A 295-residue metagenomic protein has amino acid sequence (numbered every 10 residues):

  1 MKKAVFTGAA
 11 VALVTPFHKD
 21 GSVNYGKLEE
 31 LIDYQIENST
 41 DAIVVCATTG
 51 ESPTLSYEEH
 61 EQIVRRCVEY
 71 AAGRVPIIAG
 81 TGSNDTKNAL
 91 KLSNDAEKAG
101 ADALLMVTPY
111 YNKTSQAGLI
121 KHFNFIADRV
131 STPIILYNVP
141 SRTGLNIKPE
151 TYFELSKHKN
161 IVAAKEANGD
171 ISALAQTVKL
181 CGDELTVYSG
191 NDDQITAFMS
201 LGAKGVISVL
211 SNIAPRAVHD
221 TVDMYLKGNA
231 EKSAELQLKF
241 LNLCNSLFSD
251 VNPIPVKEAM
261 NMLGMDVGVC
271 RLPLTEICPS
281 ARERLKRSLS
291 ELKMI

Functional and structural regions predicted by a protein language model:
K2-V11, T15-G144: Active-site beta->alpha loop and helix N-cap motifs at the rims of alpha/beta catalytic domains
L13, A47, T108-P109, A167-N168 (+3 more regions): Short secondary-structure boundary segments
V64-A72, N94-E97, A127-D128, S156 (+3 more regions): Surface-exposed amphipathic alpha-helices with a cationic face
T81-N84, G169-S172, G190-D193, I213 (+1 more regions): Short beta->alpha linker loops
A101-A103, Y110-S115, L119-K204: Ligand/cofactor pocket segment of small-molecule handling proteins
D193-I295: Structured C-terminal cap/extension of enzyme domains
